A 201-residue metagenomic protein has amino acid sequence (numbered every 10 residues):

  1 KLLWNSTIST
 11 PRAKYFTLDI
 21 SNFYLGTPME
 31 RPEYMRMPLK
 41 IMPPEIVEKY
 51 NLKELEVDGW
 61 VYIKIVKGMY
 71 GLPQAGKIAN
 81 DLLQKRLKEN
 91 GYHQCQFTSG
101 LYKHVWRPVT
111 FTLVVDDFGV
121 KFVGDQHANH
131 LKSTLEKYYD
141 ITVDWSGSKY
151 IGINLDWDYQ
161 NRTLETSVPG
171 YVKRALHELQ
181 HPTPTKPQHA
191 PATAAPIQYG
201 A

Functional and structural regions predicted by a protein language model:
K1-A201: Long, low-complexity, charge-biased intrinsically disordered regions
